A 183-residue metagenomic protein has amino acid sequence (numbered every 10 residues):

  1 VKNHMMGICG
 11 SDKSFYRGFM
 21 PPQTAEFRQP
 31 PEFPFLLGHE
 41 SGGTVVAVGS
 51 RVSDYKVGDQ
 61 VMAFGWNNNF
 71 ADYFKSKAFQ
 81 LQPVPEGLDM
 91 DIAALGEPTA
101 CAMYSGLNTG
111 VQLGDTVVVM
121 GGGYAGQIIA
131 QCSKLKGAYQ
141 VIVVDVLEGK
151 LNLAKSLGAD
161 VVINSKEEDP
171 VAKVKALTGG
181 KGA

Functional and structural regions predicted by a protein language model:
V1-G7, P21-N67, P85: Glycine-rich beta-strand-centered segment in the early N-terminal region that forms part of a ligand/cofactor-binding
S11-R17: Cytochrome P450 core scaffold surrounding the K-helix E-X-X-R motif and the conserved "meander" helix-loop region
E26-F27, Q80-M90, L177: Glycine/charged-rich beta-loop-alpha catalytic/anionic-binding loops adjacent to active sites
G65-A78: A structural motif shared across PLP-dependent enzymes of the aminotransferase-like
D89-E168, A172: Mid-domain Rossmann-like dinucleotide-binding core that forms the NAD(H)/NADP(H) cofactor-binding site
L177-A183: A glycine-rich helix->loop->beta "capping" turn within Rossmann-like NAD(P)(H)-dependent oxidoreductase domains
